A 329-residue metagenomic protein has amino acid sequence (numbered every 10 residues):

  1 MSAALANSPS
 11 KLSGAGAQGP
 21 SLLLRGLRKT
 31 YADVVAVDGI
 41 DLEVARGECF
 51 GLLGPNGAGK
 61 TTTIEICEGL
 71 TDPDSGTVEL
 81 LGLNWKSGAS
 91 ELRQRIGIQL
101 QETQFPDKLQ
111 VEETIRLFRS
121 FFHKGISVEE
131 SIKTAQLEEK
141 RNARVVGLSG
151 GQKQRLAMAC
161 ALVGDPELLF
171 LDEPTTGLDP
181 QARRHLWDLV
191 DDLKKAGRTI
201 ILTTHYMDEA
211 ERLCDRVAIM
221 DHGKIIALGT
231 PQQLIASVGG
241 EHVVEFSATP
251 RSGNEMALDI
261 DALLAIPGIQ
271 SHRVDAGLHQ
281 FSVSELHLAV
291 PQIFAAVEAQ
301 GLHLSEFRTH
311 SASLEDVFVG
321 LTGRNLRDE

Functional and structural regions predicted by a protein language model:
M1-R28, R324-E329: ABC-family P-loop ATPase nucleotide-binding domain
G19-L22, K29-A227: ABC transporter nucleotide-binding domains
R93, G97, I132, I235 (+2 more regions): Conserved protein kinase catalytic domain
L171, A276-Q280, S284, R308-L321: Short proline/glycine- and acidic-rich turn/helix-capping motifs at secondary-structure junctions
D188-S284: ABC transporter nucleotide-binding domain
S271-R273, L302-H310: Conserved short beta-strand edge segments in small beta-sheet-based binding/regulatory domains
